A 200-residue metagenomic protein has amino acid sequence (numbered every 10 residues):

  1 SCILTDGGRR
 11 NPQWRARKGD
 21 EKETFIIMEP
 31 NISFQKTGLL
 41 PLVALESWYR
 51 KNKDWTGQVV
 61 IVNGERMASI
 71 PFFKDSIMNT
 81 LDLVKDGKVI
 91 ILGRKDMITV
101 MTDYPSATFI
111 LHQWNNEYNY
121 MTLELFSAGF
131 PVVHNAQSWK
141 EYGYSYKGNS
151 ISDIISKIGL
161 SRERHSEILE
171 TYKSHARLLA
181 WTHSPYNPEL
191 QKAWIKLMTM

Functional and structural regions predicted by a protein language model:
S1, N63, K95, A136 (+1 more regions): Residues at the C-termini of beta-strands that transition into short coil/loop
C2-I91: Conserved catalytic-core segment of nucleotide-activated headgroup transferases in glycan assembly
T24-I32, K36, G57-Q58, L92-Y104 (+3 more regions): Extended, folded domain segments that form the structural surfaces/walls around functional sites
L42-S47, M121-A128, I195-L197: Short, hydrophobic/amphipathic alpha-helical patches that form generic packing surfaces within helical domains
Y49, I158-S166, W194-M200: Short, hydrophobic alpha-helical segments
E65-A128: Donor nucleotide-activated moiety binding/catalytic core segment of transferases that use nucleotide-activated donors
P105-S184: Catalytic binding pocket for nucleotide-activated donors in carbohydrate/polymer assembly enzymes
W181-M200: C-terminal alpha-helical cap of glycosyltransferases
